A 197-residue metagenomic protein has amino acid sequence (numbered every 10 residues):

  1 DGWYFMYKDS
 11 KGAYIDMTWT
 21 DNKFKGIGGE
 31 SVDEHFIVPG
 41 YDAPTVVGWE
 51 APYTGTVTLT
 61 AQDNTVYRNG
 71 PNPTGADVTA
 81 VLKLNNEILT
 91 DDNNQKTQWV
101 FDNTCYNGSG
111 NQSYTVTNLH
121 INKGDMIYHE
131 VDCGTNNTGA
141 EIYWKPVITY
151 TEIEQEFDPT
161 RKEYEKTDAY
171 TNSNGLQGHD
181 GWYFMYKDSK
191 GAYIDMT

Functional and structural regions predicted by a protein language model:
D1-I15, W19-T20, H179-T197: Thr-biased low-complexity repeat/linker tracts and other Thr-enriched repetitive architectures
I27-T54, G110-V116, A192-T197: Short beta-strands within extracellular/lumenal beta-sheet-rich domains
V47, A51-N72: A short beta-strand element within beta-rich, extracytoplasmic domains of secreted/secretory-pathway proteins
N72-L89: Short, surface-exposed beta-strand/strand-loop-strand elements in extracellular ectodomains
N86-T117: Extracellular carbohydrate recognition and processing domains and analogous Trp-centered ligand-binding platforms
L119-K123: Surface-exposed, short loops/turns at beta-strand junctions within beta-sandwich domains
Y128-T138: Short beta-strand-plus-loop segments that form exposed binding edges in beta-rich domains
E154-G178, W182: Boundary/junction segments of secreted and surface-exposed precursor proteins
